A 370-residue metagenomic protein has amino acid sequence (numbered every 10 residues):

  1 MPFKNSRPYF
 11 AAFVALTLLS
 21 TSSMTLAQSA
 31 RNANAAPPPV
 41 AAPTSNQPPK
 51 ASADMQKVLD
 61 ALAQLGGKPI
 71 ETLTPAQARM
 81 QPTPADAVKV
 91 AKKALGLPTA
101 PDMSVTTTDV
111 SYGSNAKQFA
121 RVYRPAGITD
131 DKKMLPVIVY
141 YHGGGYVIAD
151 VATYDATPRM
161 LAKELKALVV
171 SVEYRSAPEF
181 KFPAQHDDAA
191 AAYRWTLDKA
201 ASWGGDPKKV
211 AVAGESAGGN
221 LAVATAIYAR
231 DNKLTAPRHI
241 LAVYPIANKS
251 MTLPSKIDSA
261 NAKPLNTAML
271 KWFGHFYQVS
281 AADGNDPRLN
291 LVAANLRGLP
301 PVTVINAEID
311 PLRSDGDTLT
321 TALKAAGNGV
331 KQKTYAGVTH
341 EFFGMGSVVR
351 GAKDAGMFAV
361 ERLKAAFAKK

Functional and structural regions predicted by a protein language model:
M1, T21-S22: Short terminal (N- or C-terminal) low-complexity/amphipathic segments
P2, Q28-K370: Alpha/beta-hydrolase superfamily serine-hydrolase fold, recognizing
P2-A12: Bacterial N-terminal signal peptides that target proteins for export
A11-T21: Bacterial N-terminal signal peptides
S23-A27: Sec/Tat signal peptide C-region and signal peptidase I cleavage site
